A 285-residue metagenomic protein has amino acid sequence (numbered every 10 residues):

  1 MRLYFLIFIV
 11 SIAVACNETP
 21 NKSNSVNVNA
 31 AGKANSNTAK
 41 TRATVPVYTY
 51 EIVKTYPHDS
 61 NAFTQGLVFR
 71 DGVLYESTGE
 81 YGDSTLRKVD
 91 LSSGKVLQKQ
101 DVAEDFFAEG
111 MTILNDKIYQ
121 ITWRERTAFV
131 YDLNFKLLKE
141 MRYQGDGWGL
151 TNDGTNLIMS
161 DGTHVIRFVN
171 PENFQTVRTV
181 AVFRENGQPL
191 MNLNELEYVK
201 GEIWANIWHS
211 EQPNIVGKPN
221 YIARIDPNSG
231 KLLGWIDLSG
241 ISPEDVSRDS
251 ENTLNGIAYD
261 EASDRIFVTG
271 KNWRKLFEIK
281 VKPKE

Functional and structural regions predicted by a protein language model:
I12-A15: C-terminal motif of bacterial Sec signal peptides marking the signal peptidase cleavage site
N17-K40: Short, low-complexity, disordered segments immediately C-terminal to signal peptides in bacterial exported proteins
A39-N61, L91-L97: A short helix->beta-strand "capping" segment at the edge of beta-propeller domains
I52-P57, K95-V102, F135-R142, R178-Q188 (+2 more regions): A short beta-strand motif characteristic of beta-propeller blades
S60-D71, E104-L114, Y143-G154, G187-E202 (+1 more regions): Beta-rich, blade/repeat-based domains predominating in secreted/periplasmic proteins but also intracellular
E76-E80, I118-E125, M159-T163, A205-S210 (+2 more regions): Conserved beta-strand positions in repeat-built beta-propeller and related beta-rich domains
V89-G94, D132-K136, N170-F174, D226-G230 (+1 more regions): Short loop/turn segments that connect beta-strands within beta-propeller blades
A128-N186: Hydrophobic, well-structured mid-protein blocks that either form specific transmembrane helices
